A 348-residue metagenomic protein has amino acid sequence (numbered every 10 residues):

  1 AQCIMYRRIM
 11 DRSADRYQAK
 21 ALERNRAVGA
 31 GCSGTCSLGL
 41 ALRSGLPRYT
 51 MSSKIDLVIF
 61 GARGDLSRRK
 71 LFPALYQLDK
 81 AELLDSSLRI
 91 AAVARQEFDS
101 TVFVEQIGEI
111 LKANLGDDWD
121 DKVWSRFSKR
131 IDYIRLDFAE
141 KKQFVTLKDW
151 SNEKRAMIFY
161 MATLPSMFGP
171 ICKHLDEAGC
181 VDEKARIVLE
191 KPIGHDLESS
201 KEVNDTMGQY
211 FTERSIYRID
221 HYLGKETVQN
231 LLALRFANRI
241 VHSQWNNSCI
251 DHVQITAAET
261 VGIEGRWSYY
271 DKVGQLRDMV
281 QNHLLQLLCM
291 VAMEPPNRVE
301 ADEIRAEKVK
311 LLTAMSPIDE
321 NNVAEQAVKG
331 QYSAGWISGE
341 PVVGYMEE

Functional and structural regions predicted by a protein language model:
A1-I4, E348: Short intrinsically disordered, low-complexity coil segments enriched in acidic
Y6, D11, D15-Y17, N25: Intrinsic-disorder-associated, low-complexity terminal segments enriched in Asp/Asn/His/Tyr and depleted of Lys/Arg
R7, A27, R43-P47: Intrinsic disorder/low-complexity segments in short proteins, especially the signal peptide and propeptide regions
Q18-K20, R24, G34, G64: Charged/polar low-complexity intrinsically disordered segments
C36-T50: Short, Lys/Arg-enriched N-terminal segments with co-localized hydrophobic residues within the first ~10-30 amino acids
P47-V188, I193-E348: Secretory/organelle targeting and membrane-embedding segments
